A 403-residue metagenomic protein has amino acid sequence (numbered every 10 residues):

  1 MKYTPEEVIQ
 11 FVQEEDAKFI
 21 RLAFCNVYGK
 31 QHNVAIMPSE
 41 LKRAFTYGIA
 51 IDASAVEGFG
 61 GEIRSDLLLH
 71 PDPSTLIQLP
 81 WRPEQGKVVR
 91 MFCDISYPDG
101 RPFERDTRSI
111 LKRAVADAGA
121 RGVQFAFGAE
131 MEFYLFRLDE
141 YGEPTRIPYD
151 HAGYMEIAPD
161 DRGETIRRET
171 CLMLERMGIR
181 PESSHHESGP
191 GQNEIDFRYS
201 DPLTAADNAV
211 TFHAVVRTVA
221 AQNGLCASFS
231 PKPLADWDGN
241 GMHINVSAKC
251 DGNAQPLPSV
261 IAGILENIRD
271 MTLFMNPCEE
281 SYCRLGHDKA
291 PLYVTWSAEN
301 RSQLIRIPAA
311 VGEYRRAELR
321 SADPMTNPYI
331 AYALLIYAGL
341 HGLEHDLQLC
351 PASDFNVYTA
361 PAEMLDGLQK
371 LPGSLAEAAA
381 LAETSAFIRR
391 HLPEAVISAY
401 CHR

Functional and structural regions predicted by a protein language model:
M1-R403: Glycine-rich, acidic/polar active-site loops that bind/position phosphate-bearing ligands
